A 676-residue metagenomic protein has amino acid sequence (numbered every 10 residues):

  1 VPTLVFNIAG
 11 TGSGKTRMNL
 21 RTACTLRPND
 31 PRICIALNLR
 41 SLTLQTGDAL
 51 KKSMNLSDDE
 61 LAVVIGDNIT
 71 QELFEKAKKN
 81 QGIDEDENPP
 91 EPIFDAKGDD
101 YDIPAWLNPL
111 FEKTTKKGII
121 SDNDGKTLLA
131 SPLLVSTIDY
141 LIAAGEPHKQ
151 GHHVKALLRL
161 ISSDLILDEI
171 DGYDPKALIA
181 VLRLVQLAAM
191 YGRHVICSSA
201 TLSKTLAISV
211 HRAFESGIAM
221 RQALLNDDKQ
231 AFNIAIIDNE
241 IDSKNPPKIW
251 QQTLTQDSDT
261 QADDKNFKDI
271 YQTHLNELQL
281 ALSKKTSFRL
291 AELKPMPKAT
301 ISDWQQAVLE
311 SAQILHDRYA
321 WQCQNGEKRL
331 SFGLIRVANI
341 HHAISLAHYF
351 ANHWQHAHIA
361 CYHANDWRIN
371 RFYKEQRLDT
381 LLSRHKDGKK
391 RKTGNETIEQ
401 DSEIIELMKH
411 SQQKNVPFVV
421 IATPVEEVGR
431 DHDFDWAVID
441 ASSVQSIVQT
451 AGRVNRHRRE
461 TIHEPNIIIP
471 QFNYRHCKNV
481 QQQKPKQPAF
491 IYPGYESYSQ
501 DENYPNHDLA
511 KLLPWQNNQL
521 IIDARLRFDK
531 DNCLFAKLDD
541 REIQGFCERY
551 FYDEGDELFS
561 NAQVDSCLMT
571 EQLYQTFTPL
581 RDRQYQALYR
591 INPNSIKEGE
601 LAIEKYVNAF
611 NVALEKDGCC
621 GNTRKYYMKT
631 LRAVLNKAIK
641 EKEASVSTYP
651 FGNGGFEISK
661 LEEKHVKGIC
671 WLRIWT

Functional and structural regions predicted by a protein language model:
V1-T676: N-terminal helicase ATP-binding lobe
